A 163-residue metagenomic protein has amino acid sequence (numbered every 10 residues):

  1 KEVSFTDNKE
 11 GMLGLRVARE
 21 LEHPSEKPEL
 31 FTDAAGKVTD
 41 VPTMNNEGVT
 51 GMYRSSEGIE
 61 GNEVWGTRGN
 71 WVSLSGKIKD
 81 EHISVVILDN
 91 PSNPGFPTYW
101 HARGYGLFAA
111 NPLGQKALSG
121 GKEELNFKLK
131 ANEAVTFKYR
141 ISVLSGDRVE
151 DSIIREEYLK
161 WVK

Functional and structural regions predicted by a protein language model:
K1-T32: Acidic (Asp/Glu-rich), glycine- and aromatic
T6, R16-A18, S75-K77, L88-N90 (+1 more regions): A structural detector for beta-sheet-dominated domains
G11-L13, I83, F137: Short beta-strand/loop motifs in extracellular/secreted proteins, especially within beta-sandwich accessory domains
G11-L13, N70, E133: Structural beta-strand/beta-sheet cores of well-ordered domains, especially the beta-sheet scaffolds that support
V17-E22, T39-P42, N111-G114, W161-K163: Glycine-rich loops and low-complexity Gly/Arg-rich segments that provide flexible linkers or classic glycine-based
E26-G51, E57, F127-L129, T136-V143 (+1 more regions): Structured catalytic/translocation cores of nucleotide/phosphate-coupled proteins
L30-K116: Glycine-rich active-site loops that engage anionic ligands at enzyme catalytic sites
V85-K163: Beta-strand-rich recognition/accessory modules
